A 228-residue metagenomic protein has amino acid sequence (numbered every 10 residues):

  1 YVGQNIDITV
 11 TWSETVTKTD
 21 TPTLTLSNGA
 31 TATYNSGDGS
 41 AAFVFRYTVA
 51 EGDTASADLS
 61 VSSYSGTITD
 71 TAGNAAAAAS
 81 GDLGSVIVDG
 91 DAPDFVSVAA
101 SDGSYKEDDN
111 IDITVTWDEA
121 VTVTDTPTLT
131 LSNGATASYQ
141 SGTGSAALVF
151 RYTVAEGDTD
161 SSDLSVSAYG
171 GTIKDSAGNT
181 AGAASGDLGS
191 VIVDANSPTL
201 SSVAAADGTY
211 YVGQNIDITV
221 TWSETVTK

Functional and structural regions predicted by a protein language model:
Y1-K228: Non-catalytic beta-sheet/beta-sandwich ligand-binding modules that flank or precede catalytic cores
